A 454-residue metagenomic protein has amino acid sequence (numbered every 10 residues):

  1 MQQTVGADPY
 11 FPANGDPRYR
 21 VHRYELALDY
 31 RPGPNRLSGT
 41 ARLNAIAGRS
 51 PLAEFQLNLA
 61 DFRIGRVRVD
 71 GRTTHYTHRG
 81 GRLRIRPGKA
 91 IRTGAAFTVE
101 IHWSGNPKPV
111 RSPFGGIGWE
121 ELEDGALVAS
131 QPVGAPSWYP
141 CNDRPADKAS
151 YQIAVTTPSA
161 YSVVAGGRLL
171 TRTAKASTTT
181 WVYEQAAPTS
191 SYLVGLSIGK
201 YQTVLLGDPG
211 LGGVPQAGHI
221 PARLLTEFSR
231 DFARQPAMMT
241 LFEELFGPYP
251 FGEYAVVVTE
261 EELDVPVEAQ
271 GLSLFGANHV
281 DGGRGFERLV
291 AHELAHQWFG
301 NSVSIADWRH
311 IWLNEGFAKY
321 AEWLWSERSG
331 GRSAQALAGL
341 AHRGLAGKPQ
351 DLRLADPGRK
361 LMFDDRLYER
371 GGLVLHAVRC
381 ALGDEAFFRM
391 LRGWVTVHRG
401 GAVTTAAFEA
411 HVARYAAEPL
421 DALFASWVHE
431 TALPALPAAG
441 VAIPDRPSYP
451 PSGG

Functional and structural regions predicted by a protein language model:
M1-S38, E121-G125, P145, A442-R446 (+1 more regions): N-terminal, polar/Ser/Thr-rich
A13-D16, T93, H102-Q152, G199 (+1 more regions): Glycine/proline-rich low-complexity spacer/linker segments in large multi-domain proteins
L26-D29, T73-H75, R86-I91, W138-D143 (+1 more regions): Beta-strand-rich interaction surfaces with strong enrichment in secreted/lumenal proteins
S38-R63, Y139-D143, Y151-P158, A406: Surface-exposed beta-strand/loop patches in extracellular or lumenal glycoproteins
G39, C141-A291, Y320: Hydrophobic helix-coil surface modules that form long, contiguous segments used for peptide/substrate interaction
F55, L59-E120, A176-T180: A surface-exposed beta-strand-loop module
L272-A336: Zinc-dependent metallopeptidase catalytic helix centered on the HExxH motif and its immediate flanking segment
D364-G440: Amphipathic alpha-helical substructures
